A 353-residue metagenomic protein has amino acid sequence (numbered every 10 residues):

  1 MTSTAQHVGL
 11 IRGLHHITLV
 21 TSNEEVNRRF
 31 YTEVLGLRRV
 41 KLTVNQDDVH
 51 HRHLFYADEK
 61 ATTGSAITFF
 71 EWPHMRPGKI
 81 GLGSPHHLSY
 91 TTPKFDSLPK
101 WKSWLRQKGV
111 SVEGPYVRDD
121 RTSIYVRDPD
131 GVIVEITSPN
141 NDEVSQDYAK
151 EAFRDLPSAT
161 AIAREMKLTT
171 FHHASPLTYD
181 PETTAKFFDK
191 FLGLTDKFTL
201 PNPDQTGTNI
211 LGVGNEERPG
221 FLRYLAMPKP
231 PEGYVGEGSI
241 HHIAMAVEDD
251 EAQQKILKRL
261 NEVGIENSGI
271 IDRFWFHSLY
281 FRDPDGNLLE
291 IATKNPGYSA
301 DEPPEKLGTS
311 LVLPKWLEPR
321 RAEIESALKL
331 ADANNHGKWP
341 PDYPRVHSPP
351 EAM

Functional and structural regions predicted by a protein language model:
T2-L10, T43, P99-K167, P203-F221 (+1 more regions): Vicinal oxygen chelate
T2-T92, P99, S103, Q107 (+1 more regions): An N-terminus-focused feature that recognizes amino-terminal "leader" regions
S3-Q6, H74-G78, T160-A163, M227-G233: Short beta-strand/turn micro-motifs at beta-sheet edges
G13-S22, H74-W104, T122-R127, T170-Y179 (+2 more regions): Vicinal oxygen chelate
V20-T63, P115, P176-L222, A352: Core segments of cupin and vicinal oxygen chelate
E25-L35, N45-D48, T62, G81 (+10 more regions): Extended intrinsically disordered, low-complexity coil regions enriched in Ser, Thr, Gly, Ala and often Pro
I67-T68, E135, R223-L225: Conserved beta-strand in the GNAT
I162-Q254, N261-V263: Surface-exposed interaction/gating patches
